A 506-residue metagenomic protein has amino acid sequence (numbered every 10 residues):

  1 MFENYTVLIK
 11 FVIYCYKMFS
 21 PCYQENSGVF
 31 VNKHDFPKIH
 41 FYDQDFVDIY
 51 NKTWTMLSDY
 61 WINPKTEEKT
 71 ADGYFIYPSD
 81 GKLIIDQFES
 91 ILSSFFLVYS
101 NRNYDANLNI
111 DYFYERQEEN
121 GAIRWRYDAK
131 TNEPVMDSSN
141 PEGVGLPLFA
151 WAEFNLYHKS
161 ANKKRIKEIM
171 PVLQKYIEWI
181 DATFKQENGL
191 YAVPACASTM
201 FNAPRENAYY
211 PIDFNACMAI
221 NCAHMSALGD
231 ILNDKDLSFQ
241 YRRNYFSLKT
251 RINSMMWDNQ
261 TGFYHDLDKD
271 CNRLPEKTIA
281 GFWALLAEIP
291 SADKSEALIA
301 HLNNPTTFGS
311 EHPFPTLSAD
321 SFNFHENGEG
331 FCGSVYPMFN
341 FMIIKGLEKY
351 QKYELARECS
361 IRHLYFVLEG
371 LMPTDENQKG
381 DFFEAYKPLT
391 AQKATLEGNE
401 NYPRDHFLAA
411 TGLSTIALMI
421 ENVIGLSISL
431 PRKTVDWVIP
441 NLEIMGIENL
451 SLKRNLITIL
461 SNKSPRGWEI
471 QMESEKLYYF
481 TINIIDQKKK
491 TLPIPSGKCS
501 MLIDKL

Functional and structural regions predicted by a protein language model:
N4-L83, H158, K163-M170, Q174-W179 (+3 more regions): Acidic/polar, glycine-enriched structural segments that form the non-catalytic walls/loops of the carbohydrate-binding
D35, I39-I85, L108-P141, A182-Y210 (+7 more regions): Extended glycan-interaction surfaces of carbohydrate-active proteins
P37-V47, L97-I110, L156-Q174, A227-F246 (+3 more regions): Structural helix-adjacent loops and short alpha-helical linkers that scaffold large soluble proteins
L83-G189, P211-N215, A219, G333-Y350 (+5 more regions): Aromatic-rich carbohydrate-recognition surfaces in CAZymes
E153, A219-C222, S226, L248: Non-transmembrane amphipathic alpha-helical segments
L173-Y176, I180, L248, I252 (+1 more regions): DNA major-groove recognition helices of helix-turn-helix
E206-I220, L237-Q240, N244, E276 (+1 more regions): Short, contiguous, pocket-lining structural segments that sit at or immediately flank catalytic/ligand-binding sites
H301-F308, E329, K345, K349-L506: Non-catalytic C-terminal accessory modules of carbohydrate-active enzymes
